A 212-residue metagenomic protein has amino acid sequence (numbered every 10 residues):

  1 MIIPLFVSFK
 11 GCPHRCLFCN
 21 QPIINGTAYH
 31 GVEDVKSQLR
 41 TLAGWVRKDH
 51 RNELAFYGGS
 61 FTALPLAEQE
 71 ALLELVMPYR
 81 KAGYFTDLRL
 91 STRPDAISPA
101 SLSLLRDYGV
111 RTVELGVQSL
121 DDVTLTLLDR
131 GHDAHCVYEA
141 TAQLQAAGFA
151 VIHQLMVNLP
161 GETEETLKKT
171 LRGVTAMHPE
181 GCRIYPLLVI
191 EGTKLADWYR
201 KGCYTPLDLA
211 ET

Functional and structural regions predicted by a protein language model:
I2, F6-F9, R51, D87 (+2 more regions): Homeobox/homeodomain signature
I2-D34: Canonical Radical SAM [4Fe-4S] cluster-binding loop centered on the CxxxCxxC motif and its immediate flanking residues
I3, H50-R51, Y108, A150: A residue-level detector for conformationally permissive "hinge/kink" positions
L17, T41-L42: Intrinsic disorder/low-complexity detector
I24-S37, W45, G58-L187, E191-E211: Conserved non-cysteine loop/helix-boundary elements of the Radical SAM core domain that shape
A43-H50: Phosphate/pyrophosphate-binding loops at sites that engage ATP/ADP/AMP, CoA/4′-phosphopantetheine, polyphosphate
A55: OB-fold/S1-family RNA-binding modules
